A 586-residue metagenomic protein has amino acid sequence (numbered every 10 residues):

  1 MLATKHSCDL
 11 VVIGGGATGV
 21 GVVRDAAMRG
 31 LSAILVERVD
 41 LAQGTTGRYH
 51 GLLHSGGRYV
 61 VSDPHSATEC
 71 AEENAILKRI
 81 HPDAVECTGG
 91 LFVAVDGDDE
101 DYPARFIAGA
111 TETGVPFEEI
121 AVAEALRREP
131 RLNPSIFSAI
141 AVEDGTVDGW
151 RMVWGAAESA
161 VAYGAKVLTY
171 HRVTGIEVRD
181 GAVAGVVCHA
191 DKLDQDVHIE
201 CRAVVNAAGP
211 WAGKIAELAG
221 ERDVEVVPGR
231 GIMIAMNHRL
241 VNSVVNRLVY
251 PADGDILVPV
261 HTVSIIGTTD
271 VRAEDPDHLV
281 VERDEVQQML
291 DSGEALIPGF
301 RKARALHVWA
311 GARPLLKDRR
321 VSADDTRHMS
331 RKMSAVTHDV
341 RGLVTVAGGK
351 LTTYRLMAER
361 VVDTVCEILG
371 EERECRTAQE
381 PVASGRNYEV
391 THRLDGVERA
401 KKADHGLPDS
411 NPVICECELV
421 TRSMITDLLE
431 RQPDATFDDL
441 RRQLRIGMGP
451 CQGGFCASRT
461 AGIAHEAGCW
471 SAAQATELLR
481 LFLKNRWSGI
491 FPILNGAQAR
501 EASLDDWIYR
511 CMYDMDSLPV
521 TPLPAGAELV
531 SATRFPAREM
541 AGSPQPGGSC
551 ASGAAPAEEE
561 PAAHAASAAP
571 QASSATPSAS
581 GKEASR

Functional and structural regions predicted by a protein language model:
A3-T18: Beta1/beta-strand and adjacent pyrophosphate-binding region of the FAD-binding site in flavoprotein oxidoreductases
H6-C8, L193-A203: Core beta-strand elements of the Rossmann-like FAD/NAD(P) dinucleotide-binding domain in flavoenzyme oxidoreductases
A27-G47: Glycine-rich FAD pyrophosphate-binding loop
H50-E124, R128: Dinucleotide-binding Rossmann-like beta1-alpha1 core, especially the glycine-rich loop that anchors the ADP
V93-T169, G175-A182, V187, H261 (+1 more regions): Flavin (FAD/FMN) cofactor-binding and adjacent substrate-gating region of FAD-dependent oxidoreductase domains
G149, S159, E217, D223-I232 (+5 more regions): C-terminal catalytic lobe of FAD-dependent flavoproteins
N206-E221: Flavin (primarily FAD) binding-site architecture
V362-G370, R393-L394, K401-R586: Rossmann-like nucleotide/phosphate-binding core characteristic of flavoprotein oxidoreductases
